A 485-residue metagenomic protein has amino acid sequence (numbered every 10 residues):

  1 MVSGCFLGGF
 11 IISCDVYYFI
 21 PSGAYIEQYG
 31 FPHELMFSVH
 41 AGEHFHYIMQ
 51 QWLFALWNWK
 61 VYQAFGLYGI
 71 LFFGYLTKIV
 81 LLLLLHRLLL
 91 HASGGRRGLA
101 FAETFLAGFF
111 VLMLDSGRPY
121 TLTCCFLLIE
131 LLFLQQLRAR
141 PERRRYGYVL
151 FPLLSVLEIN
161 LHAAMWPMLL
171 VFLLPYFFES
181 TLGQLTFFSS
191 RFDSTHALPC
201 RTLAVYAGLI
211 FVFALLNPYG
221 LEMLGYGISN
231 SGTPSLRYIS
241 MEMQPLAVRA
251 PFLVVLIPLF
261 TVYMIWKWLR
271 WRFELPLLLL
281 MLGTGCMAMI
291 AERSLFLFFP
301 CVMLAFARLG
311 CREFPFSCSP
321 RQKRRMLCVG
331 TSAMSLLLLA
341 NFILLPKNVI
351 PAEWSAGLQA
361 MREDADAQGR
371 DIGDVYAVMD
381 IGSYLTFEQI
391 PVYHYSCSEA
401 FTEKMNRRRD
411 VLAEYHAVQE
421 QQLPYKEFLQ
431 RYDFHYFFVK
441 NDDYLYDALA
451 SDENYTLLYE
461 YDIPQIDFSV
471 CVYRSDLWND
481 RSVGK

Functional and structural regions predicted by a protein language model:
S3, A107-V111, Y146-A163, L169-L173 (+2 more regions): Membrane-interface alpha helices of multi-pass inner-membrane proteins
G9-S22, Q28-S38, F45-W57, F65-Y68 (+1 more regions): Extracytoplasmic catalytic/substrate-binding loops of multi-pass membrane glycan-assembly enzymes
I11-D15, E27-P32, N160-L269, L275 (+1 more regions): Transmembrane catalytic cores of multi-pass membrane glycosyltransferases and polysaccharide-assembly enzymes
F72-S93: Transmembrane-helix motifs of polytopic, lipid-linked glycan transferases
L114-L122: Short acidic/glycine- and proline-prone juxtamembrane loop motifs at membrane-interface regions of multi-pass membrane
Q136-V156, C200-V205, L275-L282: Short hydrophobic alpha-helices at membrane interfaces in multi-pass membrane enzymes
P320-A367, D380-S383, E388, S396-A400 (+2 more regions): Membrane-proximal, lumen/periplasm-facing interface regions of secretory-pathway glyco- and lipid-modifying enzymes
D366-R407, Q430, F434-D442, C471-Y473: Short periplasmic/luminal acceptor-recognition loop of GT-C membrane glycosyltransferases, typified by
